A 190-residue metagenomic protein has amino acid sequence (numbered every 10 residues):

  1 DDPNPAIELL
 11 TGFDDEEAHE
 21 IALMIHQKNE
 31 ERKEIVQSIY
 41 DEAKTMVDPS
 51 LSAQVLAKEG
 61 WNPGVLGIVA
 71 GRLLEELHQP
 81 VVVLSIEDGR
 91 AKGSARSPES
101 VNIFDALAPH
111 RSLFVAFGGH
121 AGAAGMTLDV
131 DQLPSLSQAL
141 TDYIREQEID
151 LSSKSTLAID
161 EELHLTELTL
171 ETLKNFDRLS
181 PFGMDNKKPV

Functional and structural regions predicted by a protein language model:
D1-S135, E162: Hydrophobic helix-and-loop "lid/oligomerization" segment in the mid-to-C-terminal part of catalytic domains
R111-A116, D142-I149: A common structural junction motif
R145-V190: A contiguous loop/helix-start segment that scaffolds small-molecule binding in enzyme catalytic cores
